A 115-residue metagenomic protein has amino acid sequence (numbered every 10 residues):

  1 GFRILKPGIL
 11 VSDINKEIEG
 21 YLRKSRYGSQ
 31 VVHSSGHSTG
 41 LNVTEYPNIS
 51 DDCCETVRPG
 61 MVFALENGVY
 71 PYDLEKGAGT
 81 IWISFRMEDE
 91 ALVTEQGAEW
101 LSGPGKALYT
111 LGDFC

Functional and structural regions predicted by a protein language model:
G1-C115: Active-site neighborhoods and metal-handling regions in enzymes and metal-associated proteins
